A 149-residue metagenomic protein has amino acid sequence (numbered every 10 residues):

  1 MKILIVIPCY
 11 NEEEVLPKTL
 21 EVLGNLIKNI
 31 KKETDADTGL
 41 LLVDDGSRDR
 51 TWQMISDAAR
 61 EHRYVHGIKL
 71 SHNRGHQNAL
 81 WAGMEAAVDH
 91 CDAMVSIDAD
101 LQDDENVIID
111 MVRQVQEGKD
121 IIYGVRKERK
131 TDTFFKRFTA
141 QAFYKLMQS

Functional and structural regions predicted by a protein language model:
M1-L4: Extreme N-terminal starter segment of soluble prokaryotic enzymes
I7, K31-G46, I68-K69: Short beta-strand/loop segment that forms part of the nucleotide-sugar
E12-K31: Short, well-formed alpha-helical segments that are part of the catalytic scaffolds of diverse glycosyltransferases
E12-V15, S47, D104: Donor nucleotide-sugar binding loop of glycosyltransferases
L26-D35, A59-H62, A87-D92: Alpha-helix termini
D44-W52, L101-Q102: A conserved acidic beta->alpha catalytic loop
I68-H72, H76-A86, A93, E105-S149: Acceptor/aglycone-binding surface of glycosyltransferases and processive sugar-polymer synthases
H90-Q102: Short beta-strand-to-loop acidic/aromatic patch adjacent to the donor-nucleotide binding site
